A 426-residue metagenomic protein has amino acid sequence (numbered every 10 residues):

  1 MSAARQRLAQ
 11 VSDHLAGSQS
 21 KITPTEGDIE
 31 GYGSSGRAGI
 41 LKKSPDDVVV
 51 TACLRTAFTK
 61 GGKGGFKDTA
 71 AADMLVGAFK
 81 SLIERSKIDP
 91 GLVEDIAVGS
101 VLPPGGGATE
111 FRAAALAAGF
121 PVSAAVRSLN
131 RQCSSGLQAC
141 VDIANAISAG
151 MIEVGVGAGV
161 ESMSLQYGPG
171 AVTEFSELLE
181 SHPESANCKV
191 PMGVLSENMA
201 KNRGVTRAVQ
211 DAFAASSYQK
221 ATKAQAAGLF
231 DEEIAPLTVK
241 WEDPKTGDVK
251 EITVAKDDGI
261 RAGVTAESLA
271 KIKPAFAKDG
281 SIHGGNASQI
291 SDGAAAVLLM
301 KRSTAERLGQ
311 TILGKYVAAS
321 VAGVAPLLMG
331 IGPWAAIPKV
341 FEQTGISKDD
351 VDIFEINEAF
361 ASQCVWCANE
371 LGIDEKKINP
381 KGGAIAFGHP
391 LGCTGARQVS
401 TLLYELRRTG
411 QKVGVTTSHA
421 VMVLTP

Functional and structural regions predicted by a protein language model:
A4, V11, S100-V154, N187-V194 (+3 more regions): Conserved catalytic cysteine-centered active-site region of acyl-thioester-dependent Claisen-condensing enzymes
L8-I40, P45-V49, L54-A57, D68-T69 (+5 more regions): N-terminal extracellular/periplasmic Venus flytrap/periplasmic-binding protein-like
G27-G106, E110-A118, A125, N198-R207 (+4 more regions): Conserved active-site "lid/cap" helical segment
G91-G99, A125-N130, G155-E161, D211-S216 (+5 more regions): Beta-strand segments within the central parallel beta-sheet cores of soluble alpha/beta enzyme folds
P104-R112, K245-T246, P326-P333, E358-K376 (+2 more regions): Short glycine/threonine-rich loop-to-helix capping motif typified by GTGT followed within a few residues by an Asp-Pro
L129-V160, A200-F230, A296-S303, A368 (+2 more regions): Active-site-proximal alpha-helical scaffold in enzymes
A144, I152-R203: Flexible glycine-/small-residue-enriched beta->alpha junction loops that bind anionic phosphate/pyrophosphate groups
M300-D350, A368: Glycine- and Gly-Pro-enriched alpha-helical subdomains that act as flexible, kink-prone "lid/hinge" or packing modules
